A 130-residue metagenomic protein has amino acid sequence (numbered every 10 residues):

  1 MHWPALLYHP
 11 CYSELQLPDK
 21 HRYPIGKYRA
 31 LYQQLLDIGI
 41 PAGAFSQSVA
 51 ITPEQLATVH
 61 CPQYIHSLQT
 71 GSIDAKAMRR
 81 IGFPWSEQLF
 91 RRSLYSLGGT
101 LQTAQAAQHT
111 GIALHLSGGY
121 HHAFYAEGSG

Functional and structural regions predicted by a protein language model:
M1-G130: HDAC/HDAC-like amidohydrolase catalytic core signature
